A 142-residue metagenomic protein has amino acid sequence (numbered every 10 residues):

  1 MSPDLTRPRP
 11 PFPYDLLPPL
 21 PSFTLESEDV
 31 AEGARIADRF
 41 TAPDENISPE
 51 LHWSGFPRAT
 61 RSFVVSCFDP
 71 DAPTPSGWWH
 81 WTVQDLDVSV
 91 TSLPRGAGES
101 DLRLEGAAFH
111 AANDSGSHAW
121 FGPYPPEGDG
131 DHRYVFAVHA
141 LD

Functional and structural regions predicted by a protein language model:
M1-D142: N-terminus-centered regions that define maturation/targeting leaders and the start of the first functional domain
